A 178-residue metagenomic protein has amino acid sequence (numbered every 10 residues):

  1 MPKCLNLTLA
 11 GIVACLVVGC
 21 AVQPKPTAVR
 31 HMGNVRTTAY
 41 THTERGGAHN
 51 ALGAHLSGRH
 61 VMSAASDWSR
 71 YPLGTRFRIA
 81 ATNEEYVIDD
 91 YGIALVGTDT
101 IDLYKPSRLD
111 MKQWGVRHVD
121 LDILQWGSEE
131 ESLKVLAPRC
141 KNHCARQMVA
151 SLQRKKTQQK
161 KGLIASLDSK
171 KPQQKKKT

Functional and structural regions predicted by a protein language model:
M1-T8: Bacterial N-terminal signal peptides that target proteins for export
L9-C15: Hydrophobic membrane-insertion alpha-helices, especially the h-region of bacterial N-terminal signal peptides
V17-G19: C-terminal motif of bacterial Sec signal peptides marking the signal peptidase cleavage site
A21-T178: Solvent-exposed, well-ordered loop and adjacent helix/strand elements within mature globular domains that form
